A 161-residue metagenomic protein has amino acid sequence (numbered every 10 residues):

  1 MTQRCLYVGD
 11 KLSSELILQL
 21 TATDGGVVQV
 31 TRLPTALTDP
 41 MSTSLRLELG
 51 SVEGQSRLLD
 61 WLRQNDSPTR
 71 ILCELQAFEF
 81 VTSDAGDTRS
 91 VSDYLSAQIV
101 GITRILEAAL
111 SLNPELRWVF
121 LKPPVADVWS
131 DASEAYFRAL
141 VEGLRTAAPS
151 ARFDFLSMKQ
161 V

Functional and structural regions predicted by a protein language model:
M1-V27: Canonical Rossmann dinucleotide-binding motif of NAD(H)/NADP(H)-dependent dehydrogenases/reductases, specifically
R4, G26-V28, E115-R117, R152: Residues at the starts of beta-strands that form the adenosine-phosphate
G9, V30-T35: N-terminal Rossmann-fold cofactor-binding loop
I17-L20, P34-S42: Short loop/helix-cap segments at secondary-structure boundaries that form the rim of catalytic
G25-V27, L37-E53: Active-site regions of enzymes building and remodeling cell-envelope glycoconjugates
L45-S56, D60-W61, R70-S96: Conserved mid-core segment of classical short-chain dehydrogenase/reductases
G54-R57, V100-A108: Conserved mid-core alpha-helix of short-chain dehydrogenase/reductase
Q76-I102, L110, P114-P149, S157-V161: Catalytic loop of short-chain dehydrogenase/reductase
